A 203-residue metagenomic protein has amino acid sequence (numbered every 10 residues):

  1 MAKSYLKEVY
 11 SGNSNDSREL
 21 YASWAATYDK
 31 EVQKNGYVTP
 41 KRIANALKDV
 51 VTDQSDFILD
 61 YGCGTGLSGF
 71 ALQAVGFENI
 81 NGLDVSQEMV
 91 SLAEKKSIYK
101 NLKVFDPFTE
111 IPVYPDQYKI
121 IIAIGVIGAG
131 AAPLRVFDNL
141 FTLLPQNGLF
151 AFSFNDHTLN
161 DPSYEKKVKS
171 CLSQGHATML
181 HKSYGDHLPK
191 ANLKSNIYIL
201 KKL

Functional and structural regions predicted by a protein language model:
M1-A26: N-terminal, positively charged/glycine-rich alpha-helical extensions of SAM-dependent methyltransferases
D29-A44: Conserved SAM-binding loop and adjacent beta-strand
L59-I111: Class I SAM-dependent methyltransferase SAM/SAH-binding core
F108, K119-P133: A short SAM/SAH-binding and catalytic strip from SAM-dependent methyltransferases
R135-Q146: A short glycine-rich, Lys/Arg-flanked "PGG" loop and its adjoining helix->strand segment in the class I
N147-N155: Conserved beta-strand signature within the Rossmann-like core of class I S-adenosyl-L-methionine
S163-S183: Conserved Class I S-adenosyl-L-methionine
P189-L203: Core SAM-dependent methyltransferase catalytic element
